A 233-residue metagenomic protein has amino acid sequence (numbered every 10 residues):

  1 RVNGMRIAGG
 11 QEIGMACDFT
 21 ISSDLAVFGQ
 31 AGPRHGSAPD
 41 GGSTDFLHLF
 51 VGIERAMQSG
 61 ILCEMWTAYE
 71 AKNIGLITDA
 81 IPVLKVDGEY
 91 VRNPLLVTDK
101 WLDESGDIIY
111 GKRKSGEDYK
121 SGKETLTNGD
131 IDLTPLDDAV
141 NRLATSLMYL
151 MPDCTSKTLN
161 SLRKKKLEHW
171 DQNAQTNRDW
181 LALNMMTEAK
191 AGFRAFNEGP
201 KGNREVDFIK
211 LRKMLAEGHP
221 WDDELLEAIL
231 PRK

Functional and structural regions predicted by a protein language model:
R1, E54-Q58: Short beta-strand/loop segments at the ligand-binding rim of alpha/beta enzyme cores
R1-H35, P39-D40, E64-A68: Glycine-rich beta-to-alpha active-site loop
M15-C17, F50, I74-G75: Structural motif
F19, Q58, L62-E64, E70 (+1 more regions): Well-ordered beta-strand positions
A26, V83-L84: Short secondary-structure boundary segments
T44-E54: Hydrophobic, secondary-structure "cap" segments at the distal end of domains
C63, T67-Y69, L84-K233: C-terminal alpha-helix plus adjacent terminal tail
